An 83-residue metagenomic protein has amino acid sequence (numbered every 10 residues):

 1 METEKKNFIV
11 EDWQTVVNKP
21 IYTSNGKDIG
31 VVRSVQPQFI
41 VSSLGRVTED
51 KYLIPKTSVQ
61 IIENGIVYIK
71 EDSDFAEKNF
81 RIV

Functional and structural regions predicted by a protein language model:
M1-V83: Peripheral interaction segments used for macromolecular assembly
